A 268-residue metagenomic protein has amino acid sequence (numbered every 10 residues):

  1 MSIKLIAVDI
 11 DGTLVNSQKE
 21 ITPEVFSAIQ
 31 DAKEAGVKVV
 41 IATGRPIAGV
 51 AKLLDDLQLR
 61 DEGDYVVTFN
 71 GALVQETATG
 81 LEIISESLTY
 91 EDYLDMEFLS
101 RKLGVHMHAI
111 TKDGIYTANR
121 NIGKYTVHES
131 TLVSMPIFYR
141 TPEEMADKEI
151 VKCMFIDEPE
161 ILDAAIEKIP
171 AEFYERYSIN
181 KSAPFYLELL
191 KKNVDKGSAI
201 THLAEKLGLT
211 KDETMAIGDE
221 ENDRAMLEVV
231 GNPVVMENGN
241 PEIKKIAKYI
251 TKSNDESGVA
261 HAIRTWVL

Functional and structural regions predicted by a protein language model:
M1-L5, T22, E188-L268: Mg2+-dependent phosphoryl-transfer enzymes with acidic/Ser/Thr/Gly-rich catalytic loops
K4-Q18: Asp-based phosphoryl-transfer active-site loop
P23-G123: Active-site phosphate-binding/coordination module
V25, V50-L54, A165, I169 (+3 more regions): Hydrophobic packing residues within well-ordered alpha-helices of enzyme cores
G36-V40, D64, K152, D212-E213 (+1 more regions): Short active-site oxyanion
E62, N70, F173-E175, V229-V230 (+1 more regions): Short, structured coil segments at secondary-structure junctions
L99, L103-I217, R224, N238: Conserved acidic, metal-coordinating active-site core of Asp-based, Mg2+-dependent phosphoryl-transfer enzymes
